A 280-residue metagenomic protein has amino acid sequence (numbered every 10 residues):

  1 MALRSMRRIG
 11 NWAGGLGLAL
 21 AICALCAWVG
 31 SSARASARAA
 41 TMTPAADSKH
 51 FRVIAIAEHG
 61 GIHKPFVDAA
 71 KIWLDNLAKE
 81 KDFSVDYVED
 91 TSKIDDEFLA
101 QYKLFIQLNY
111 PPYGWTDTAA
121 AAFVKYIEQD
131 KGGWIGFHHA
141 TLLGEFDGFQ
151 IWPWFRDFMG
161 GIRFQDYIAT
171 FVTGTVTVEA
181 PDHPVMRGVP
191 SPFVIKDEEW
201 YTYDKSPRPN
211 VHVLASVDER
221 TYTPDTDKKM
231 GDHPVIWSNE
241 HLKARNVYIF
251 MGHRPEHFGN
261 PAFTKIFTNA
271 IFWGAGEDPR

Functional and structural regions predicted by a protein language model:
M1-W12: N-terminal secretory signal peptides that target proteins for export/translocation
G15-G30: Bacterial N-terminal signal peptides
A27-T41: Signal peptide processing junction and immediate N-terminal pro/mature segment of secreted/exported proteins
R38-F51, P65, N76-F83, E89 (+3 more regions): Extracellular ligand-binding/catalytic regions of CAZymes and related secreted enzymes and adhesion modules
R52-L143: Helical hinge/lid and interdomain linker segments adjacent to catalytic or ligand-binding clefts that mediate domain
G61, F171-T173, P190, H253-P261: Active-site rim elements
Y113-G188: A glycine-rich, often tryptophan-bearing local segment used as a flexible ligand/cofactor-contacting loop or short
G161-K243: Catalytic beta-strand/loop cores that center a nucleophilic Ser/Cys/Thr and support acyl-enzyme chemistry
